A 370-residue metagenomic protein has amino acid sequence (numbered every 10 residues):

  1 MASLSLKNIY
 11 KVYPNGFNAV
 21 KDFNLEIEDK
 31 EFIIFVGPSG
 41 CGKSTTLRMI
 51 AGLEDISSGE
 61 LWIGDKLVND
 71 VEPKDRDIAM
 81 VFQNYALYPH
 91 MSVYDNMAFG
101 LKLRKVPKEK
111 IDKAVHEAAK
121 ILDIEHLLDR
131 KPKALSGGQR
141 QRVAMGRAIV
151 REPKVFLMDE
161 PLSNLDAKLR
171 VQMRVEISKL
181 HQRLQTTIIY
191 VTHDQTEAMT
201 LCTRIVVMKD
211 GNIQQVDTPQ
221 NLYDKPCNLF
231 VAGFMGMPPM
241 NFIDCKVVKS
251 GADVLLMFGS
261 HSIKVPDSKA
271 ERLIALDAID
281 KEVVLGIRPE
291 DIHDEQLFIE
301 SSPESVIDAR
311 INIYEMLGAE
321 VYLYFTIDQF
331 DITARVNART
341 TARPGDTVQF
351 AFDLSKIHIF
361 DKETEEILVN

Functional and structural regions predicted by a protein language model:
G16-N18: Short coil-to-beta microelement around the adenine-binding A-loop and adjacent beta1/P-loop entry of ABC ATPase
V36-P38: The feature captures the beta-strand-to-loop junction immediately N-terminal to the Walker
A51: Helix-to-loop junction immediately C-terminal to a conserved catalytic motif
E54-W62: Conserved post-Walker A/P-loop segment of ABC ATPase nucleotide-binding domains
E60, K66-L67, N212: ATP-binding/catalytic-site motifs of ATP-hydrolyzing domains
P73-F230, F234: ABC ATPase nucleotide-binding domains
D253-I311, T341-N370: Glycine/charge-rich catalytic "coupling/switch" loops of P-loop NTPases
